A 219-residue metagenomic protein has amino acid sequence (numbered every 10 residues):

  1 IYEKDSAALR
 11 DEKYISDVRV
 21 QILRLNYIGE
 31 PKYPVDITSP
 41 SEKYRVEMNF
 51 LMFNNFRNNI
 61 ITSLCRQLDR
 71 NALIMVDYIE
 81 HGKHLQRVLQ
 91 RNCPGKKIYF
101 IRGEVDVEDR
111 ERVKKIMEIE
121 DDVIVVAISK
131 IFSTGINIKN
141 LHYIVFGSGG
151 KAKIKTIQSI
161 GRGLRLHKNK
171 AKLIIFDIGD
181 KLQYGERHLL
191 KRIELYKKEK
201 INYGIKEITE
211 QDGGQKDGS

Functional and structural regions predicted by a protein language model:
I1-V20, Y196: Post-DEXD/H (motif II) to motif III coupling segment of the RecA-like Helicase ATP-binding lobe
R19-V46, L89-C93: Short, basic/glycine-rich phosphate-binding loops at helix/coil junctions that contact nucleotide phosphates
T38-D77, K83-V88: Conserved interdomain hinge at the start of the Helicase C-terminal
E47-M48, F176-S219: Non-catalytic, charged low-complexity extensions flanking SF2 helicase motor domains
L73-M75, Y99, V145: Conserved beta-strand elements of the Class I
K83-H84, K96-S133: Conserved helicase ATPase core of P-loop NTP-dependent helicases/translocases
V126-A127, I136-G149, Q158, I174-D177: A short beta-strand element within the Helicase C-terminal
K151-I175, I193: Conserved SF2 helicase motif VI
